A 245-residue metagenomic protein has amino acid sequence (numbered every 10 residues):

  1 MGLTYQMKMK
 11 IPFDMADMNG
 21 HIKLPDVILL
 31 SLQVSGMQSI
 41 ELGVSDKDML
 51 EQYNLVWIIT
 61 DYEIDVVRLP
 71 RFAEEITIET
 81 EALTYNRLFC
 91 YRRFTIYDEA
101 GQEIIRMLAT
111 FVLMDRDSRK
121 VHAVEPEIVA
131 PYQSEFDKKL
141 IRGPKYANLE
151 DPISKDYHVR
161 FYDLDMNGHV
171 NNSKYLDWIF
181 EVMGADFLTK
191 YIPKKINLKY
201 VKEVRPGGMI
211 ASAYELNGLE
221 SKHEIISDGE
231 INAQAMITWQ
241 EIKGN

Functional and structural regions predicted by a protein language model:
M1-E79, L83-N245: Terminal targeting signals and extreme-terminal segments of soluble enzymes
